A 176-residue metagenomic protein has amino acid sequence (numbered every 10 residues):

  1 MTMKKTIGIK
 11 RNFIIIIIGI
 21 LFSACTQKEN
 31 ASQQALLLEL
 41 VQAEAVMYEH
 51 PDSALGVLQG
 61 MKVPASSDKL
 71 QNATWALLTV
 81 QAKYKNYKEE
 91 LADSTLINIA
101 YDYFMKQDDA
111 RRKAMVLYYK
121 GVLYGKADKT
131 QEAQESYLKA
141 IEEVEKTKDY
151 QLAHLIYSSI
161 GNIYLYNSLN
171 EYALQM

Functional and structural regions predicted by a protein language model:
T2-I18, F22-M176: A "functional boundary" signal
